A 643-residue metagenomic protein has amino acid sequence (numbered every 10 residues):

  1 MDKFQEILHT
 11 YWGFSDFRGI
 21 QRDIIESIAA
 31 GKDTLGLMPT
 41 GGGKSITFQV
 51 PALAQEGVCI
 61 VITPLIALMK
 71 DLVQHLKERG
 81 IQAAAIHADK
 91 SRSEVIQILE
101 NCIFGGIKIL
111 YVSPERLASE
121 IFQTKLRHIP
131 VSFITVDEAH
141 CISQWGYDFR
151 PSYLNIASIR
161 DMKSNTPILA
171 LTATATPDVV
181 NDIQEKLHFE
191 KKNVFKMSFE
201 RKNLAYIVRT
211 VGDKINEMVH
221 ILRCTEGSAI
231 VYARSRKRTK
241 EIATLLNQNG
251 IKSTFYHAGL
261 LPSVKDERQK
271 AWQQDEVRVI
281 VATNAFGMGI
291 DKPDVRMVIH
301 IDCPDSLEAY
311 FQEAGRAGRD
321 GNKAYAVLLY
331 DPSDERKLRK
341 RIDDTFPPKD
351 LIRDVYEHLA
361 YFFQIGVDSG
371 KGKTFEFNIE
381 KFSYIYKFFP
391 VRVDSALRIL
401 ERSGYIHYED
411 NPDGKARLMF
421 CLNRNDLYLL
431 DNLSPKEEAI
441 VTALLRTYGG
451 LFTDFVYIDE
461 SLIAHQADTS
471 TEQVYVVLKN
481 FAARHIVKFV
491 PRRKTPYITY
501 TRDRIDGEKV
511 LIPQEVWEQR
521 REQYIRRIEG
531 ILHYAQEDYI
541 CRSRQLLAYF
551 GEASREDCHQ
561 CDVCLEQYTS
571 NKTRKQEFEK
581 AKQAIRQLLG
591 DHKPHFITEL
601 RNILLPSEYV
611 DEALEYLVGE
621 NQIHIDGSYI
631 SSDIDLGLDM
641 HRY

Functional and structural regions predicted by a protein language model:
M1-Y11, S15-G19, D23-S45, P51-E56 (+1 more regions): Helicase motor core with emphasis on the C-terminal RecA-like subdomain
V277, D294-V295, I299, C303-Q312 (+1 more regions): C-terminal accessory region of SF2 helicases/translocases
M640-Y643: Acidic, low-complexity intrinsically disordered tails
